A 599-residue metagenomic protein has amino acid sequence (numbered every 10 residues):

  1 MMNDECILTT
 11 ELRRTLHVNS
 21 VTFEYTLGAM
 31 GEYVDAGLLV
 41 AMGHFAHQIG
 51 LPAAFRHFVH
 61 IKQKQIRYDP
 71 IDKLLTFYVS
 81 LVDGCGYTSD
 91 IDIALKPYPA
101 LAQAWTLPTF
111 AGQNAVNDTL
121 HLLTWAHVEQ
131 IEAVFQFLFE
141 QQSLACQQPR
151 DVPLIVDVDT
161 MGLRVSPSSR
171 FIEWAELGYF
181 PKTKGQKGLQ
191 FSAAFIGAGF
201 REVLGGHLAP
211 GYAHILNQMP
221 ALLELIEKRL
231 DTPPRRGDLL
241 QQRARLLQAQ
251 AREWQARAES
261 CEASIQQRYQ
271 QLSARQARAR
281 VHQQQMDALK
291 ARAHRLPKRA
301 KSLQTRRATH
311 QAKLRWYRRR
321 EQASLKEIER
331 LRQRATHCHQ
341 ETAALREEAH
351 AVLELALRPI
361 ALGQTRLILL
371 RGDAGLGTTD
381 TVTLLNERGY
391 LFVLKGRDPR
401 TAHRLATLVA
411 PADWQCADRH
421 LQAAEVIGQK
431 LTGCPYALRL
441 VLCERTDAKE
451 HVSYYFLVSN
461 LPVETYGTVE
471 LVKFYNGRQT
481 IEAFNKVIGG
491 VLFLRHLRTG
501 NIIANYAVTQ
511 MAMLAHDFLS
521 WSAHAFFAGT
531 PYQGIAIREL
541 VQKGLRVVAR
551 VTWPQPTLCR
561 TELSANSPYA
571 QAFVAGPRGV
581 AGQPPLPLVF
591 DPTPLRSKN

Functional and structural regions predicted by a protein language model:
E11-V21, Y25, P234, D238 (+12 more regions): An anionic, glycine-rich sequence signature occurring as long contiguous blocks
E32-T76: Basic, short loop/linker segments at the boundary and entry of helix-turn-helix/winged-helix-like folds
F45, I91, K96, L376 (+4 more regions): Short amphipathic alpha-helical "interface-anchor" segments enriched in bulky aromatics
F58-Q65, G467-Y475, V491-A507, A523-A536 (+2 more regions): Short, solvent-exposed helix-loop connector elements
K64-S143, P149-D151, I196-V203, A213 (+6 more regions): Short, positively charged, Gly/Tyr-enriched micro-motifs that form contact patches at catalytic or ligand/partner
T119-I196, Q285, R292: Active-site-proximal, Lys/Arg-enriched surface segment that forms a nucleic-acid-binding/basic interface patch
F180-S260, S264-Q267, Q271-A274, R278-V281 (+4 more regions): Electropositive, glycine- and tryptophan-enriched low-complexity nucleic-acid-binding patches
R243, F518-N599: A short, flexible helix-boundary coil/loop motif
